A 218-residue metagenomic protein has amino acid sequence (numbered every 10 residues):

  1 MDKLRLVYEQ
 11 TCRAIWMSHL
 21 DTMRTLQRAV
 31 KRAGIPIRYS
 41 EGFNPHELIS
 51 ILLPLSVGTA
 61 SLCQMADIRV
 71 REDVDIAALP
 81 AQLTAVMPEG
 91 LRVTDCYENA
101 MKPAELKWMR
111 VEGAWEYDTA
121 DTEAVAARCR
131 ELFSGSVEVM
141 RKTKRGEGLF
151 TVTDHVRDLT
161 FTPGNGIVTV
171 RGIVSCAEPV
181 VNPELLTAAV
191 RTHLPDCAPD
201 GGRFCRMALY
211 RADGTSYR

Functional and structural regions predicted by a protein language model:
D2, V7-E9, R13, M17-H19 (+1 more regions): Extended, well-folded interaction surfaces typified by the phenylalanyl-tRNA synthetase beta subunit core
Y8-Q10, I68-V74, G113-T119, G172-E178: Short beta-strand-to-loop capping motifs
R13-I15, M23, Q27-E41, I49 (+1 more regions): Short Lys/Arg-rich amphipathic alpha-helical segments
I15-L20, D73, A77-A78, E123 (+2 more regions): Ordered, soluble secondary-structure elements with a strong preference for glycine-centered loop motifs and nearby
R38-V70, A100-K102: Short, charge-patterned binding micro-sites
L62-E112: Ordered, amphipathic secondary-structure segments that act as subunit-interaction surfaces in large macromolecular
I76-M87, E123-S134, L186-V190: Short amphipathic alpha-helices in soluble, non-transmembrane regions that often serve as interface/regulatory elements
S134-R218: Core RNA-modification/binding signature centered on pseudouridine synthases
